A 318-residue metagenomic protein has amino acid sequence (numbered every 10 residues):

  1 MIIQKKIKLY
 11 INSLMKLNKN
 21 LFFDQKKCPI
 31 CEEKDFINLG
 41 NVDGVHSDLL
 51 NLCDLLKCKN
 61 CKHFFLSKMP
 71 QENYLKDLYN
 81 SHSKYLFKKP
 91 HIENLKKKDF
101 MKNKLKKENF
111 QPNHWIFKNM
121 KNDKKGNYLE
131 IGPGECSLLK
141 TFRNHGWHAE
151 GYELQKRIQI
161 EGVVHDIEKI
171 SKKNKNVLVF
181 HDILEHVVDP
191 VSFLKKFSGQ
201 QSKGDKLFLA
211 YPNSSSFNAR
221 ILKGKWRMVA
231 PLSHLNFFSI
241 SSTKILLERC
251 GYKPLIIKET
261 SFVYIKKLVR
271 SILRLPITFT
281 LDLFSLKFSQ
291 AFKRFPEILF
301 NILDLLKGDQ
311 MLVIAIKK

Functional and structural regions predicted by a protein language model:
I2-H181, P190-K196, E259-F262, P296 (+1 more regions): Conserved N-terminal segment of class I S-adenosyl-L-methionine
K6-L9, L209-N236, S241-L247: Short, glycine-/aromatic-enriched active-site segment of Class I SAM-dependent methyltransferases
G44-D48, L255-L283: Conserved catalytic loop of SAM-dependent methyltransferase domains
L95, L222-P231, I272-T278: Short glycine/proline- and charge-enriched loop/turn segments that cap or connect secondary-structure elements
H181-V188, A210, S233: Short catalytic micro-motifs in class I SAM-dependent methyltransferases
Q201-L207: Short glycine-dipeptide loop
F279-K307: A transmembrane-helix-recognition feature enriched in membrane-embedded lipid enzymes and envelope glyco-/phospholipid
D304-K318: Core SAM-dependent methyltransferase catalytic element
